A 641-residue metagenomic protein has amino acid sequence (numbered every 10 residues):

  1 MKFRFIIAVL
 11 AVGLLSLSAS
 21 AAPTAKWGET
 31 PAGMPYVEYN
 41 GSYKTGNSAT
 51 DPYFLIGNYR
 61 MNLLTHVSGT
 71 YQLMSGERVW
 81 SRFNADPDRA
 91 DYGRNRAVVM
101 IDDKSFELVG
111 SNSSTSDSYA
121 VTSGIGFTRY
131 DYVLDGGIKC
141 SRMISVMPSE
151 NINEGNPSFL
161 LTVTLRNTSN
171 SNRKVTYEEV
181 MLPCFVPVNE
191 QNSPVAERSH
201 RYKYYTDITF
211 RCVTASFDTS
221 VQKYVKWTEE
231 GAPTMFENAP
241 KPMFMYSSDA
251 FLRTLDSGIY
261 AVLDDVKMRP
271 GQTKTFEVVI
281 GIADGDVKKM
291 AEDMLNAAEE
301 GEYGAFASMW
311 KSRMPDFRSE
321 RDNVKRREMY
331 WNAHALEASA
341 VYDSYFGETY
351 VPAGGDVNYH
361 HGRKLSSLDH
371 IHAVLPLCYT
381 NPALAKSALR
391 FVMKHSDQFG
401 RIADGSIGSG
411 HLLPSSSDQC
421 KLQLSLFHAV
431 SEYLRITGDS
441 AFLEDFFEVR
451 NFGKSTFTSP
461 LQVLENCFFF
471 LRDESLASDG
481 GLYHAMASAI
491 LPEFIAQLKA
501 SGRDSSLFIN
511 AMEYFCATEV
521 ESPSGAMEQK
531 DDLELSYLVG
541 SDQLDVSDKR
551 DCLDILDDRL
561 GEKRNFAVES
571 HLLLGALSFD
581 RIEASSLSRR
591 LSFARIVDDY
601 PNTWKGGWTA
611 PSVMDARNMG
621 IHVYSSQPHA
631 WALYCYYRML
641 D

Functional and structural regions predicted by a protein language model:
I7-S16: Bacterial N-terminal signal peptides
L15, D316-G362, L389-G408, N466-Y483 (+3 more regions): Extended glycan-interaction surfaces of carbohydrate-active proteins
P23-Y36, N47-T70, N332, G362-L365 (+3 more regions): C-terminal capping/lid segments that line or modulate ligand- or cofactor-binding pockets
Y53-S114: Acidic-aromatic substrate-binding/catalytic surfaces of carbohydrate-active enzymes
Y59, R173, V266-D284, A487: Short Pro-Gly-centered flexible turn/kink motifs
A90, S145-F251, Y260-A261, A297-M309 (+1 more regions): Polysaccharide-binding surfaces and accessory modules of carbohydrate-active proteins
D102-S158, K241-Y260: Extended, loop-rich substrate-binding clefts of extracytoplasmic carbohydrate-active enzymes
R363-H370, V374-A477, H484-A487, L491 (+6 more regions): Aromatic-rich carbohydrate-recognition surfaces in CAZymes
